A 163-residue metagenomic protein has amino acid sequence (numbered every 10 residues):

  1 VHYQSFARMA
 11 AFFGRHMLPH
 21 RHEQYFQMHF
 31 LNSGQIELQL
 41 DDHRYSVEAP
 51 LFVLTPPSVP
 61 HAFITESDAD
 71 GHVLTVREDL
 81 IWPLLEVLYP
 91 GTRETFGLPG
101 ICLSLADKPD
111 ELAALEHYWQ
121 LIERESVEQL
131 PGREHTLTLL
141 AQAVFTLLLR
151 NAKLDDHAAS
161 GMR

Functional and structural regions predicted by a protein language model:
V1, I64-V127, R150-D155: A hydrophobic/aromatic-rich effector-binding and dimerization subdomain of bacterial HTH-type transcriptional regulators
V1-E48: Generic protein-terminus/edge-of-domain signal
R15, D155-A159: Hydrophobic/aromatic-rich alpha-helical bundle segments in the mid-to-C-terminal region
Q27-F30, A114-Y118, L140, V144-L147: Amphipathic, well-ordered alpha-helical segments in soluble domains
N32, E48-A49, P57, S67: A cytosolic small-molecule/anion-sensing beta-strand core signal
Q35-E37, R44, P60, D70 (+2 more regions): Structural motif
E37-Q39, T55, P60-S67, V73: Short beta-strand His + acidic residue motifs that chelate non-heme Fe in jelly-roll/DSBH and cupin folds
D110, S126-Q142, S160-M162: All-alpha amphipathic helical-bundle segments outside canonical DNA-binding/catalytic cores that form hydrophobic
